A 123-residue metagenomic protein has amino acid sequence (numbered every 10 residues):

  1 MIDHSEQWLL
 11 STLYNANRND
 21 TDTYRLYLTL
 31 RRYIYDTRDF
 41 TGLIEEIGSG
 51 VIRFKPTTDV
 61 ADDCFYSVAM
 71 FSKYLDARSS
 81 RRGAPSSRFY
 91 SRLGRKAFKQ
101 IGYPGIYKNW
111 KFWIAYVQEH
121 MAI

Functional and structural regions predicted by a protein language model:
M1-A122: Polar/charged low-complexity regulatory segments
